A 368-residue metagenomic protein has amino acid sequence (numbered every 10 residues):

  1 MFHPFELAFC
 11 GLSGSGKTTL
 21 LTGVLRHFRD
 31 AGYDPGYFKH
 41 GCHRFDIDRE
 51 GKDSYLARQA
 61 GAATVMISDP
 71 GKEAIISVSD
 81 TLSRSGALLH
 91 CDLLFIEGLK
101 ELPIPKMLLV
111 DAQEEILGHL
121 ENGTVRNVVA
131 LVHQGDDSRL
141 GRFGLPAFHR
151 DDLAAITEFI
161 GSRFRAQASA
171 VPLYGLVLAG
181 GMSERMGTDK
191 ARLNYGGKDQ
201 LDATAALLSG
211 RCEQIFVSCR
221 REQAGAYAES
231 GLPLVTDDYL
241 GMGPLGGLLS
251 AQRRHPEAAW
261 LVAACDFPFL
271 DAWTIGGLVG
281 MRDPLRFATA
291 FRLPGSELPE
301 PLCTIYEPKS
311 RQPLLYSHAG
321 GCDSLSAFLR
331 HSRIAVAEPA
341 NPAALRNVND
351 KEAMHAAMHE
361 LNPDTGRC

Functional and structural regions predicted by a protein language model:
M1-H43, A170-L176: Walker A (P-loop) phosphate-binding motif
M1-L7, L12, G86, H90-L93 (+4 more regions): SAM-dependent methyltransferases
L25-D80: N-terminal phosphate/diphosphate-binding loop that engages ATP/GTP or pyrophosphate donors across diverse enzyme folds
F28, K52, G61, A170-S310 (+4 more regions): Nucleotide and nucleotide-moiety/phosphate-recognizing core
Y37-K39, I67-S68, V128-Q134, F216-R220 (+1 more regions): Short internal beta-strands
F45-I47, E115-G118, D136-G141, A206 (+1 more regions): Short, charged/polar "capping" segments at the starts of alpha-helices and the immediately preceding loops
I76-L102: Phosphate-binding/switch loop-helix module in NTP-utilizing enzymes
L93-Q167: Phosphate/Mg2+-binding loops and adjacent switch elements in nucleotide/diphosphate-handling enzyme cores
